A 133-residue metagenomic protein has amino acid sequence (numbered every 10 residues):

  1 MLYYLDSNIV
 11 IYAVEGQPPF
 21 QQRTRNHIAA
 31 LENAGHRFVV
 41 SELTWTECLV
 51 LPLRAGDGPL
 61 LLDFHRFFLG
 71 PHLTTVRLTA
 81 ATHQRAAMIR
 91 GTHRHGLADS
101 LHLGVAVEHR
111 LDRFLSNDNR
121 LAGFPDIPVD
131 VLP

Functional and structural regions predicted by a protein language model:
M1-V40, L53-R66, N119, D130-P133: Short, well-structured N-terminal submotif of metal-dependent ribonuclease cores
L2, P71, L103-P133: Acidic, PIN/NYN-like endoribonuclease modules and their adjacent C-terminal/linker elements
S7, E42, D99-L103: Conserved glycosyltransferase catalytic-site signature
V14, P52, R90, P125: Short, flexible helix/strand-to-coil boundary loops that buttress conserved ligand/catalytic motifs in alpha/beta
N33-G35, G70-P71, T92, F124: Structured helix-beta-strand junction loops
L73-N117: Active-site neighborhoods of divalent-metal-dependent phosphate/nucleic-acid chemistry enzymes
